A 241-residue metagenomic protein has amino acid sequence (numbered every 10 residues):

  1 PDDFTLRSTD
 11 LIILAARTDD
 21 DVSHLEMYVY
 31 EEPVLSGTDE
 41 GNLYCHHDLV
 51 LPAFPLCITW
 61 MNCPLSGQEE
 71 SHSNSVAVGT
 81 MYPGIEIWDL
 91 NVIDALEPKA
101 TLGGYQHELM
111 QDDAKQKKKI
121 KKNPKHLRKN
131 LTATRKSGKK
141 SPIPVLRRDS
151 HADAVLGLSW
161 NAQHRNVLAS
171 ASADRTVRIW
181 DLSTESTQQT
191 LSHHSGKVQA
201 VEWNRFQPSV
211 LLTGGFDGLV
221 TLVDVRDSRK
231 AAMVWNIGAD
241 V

Functional and structural regions predicted by a protein language model:
P1-C57, S73-A77, I93-G104, K117-K139: Acidic and/or Ser/Thr-rich intrinsically disordered tails and linkers that flank eukaryotic scaffold proteins
S8-T9, W60-L65, E69-S73, L158-R165 (+6 more regions): Loop/turn segments within WD40 beta-propeller blades
D20-L25, Y82-I85, D153-L156, N166 (+7 more regions): Short coil/turn segments within WD40 beta-propeller repeats
L25-V29, I85-L90, E97-A100, A171 (+3 more regions): WD40-repeat beta-propellers
E32, V92, T184-S186, D227-R229: Short coil turn/linker residues within repeat-based beta-strand modules
H47-L49, K99-G103, P144-D149, T187-H193 (+4 more regions): Short C-terminal beta-strands that terminate individual repeats in beta-propeller domains, predominantly WD40 blades
A53-N62, M110-W160, G196-W203, A239-V241: Canonical WD40 repeat/beta-propeller blade segments in eukaryotic WD-repeat proteins
